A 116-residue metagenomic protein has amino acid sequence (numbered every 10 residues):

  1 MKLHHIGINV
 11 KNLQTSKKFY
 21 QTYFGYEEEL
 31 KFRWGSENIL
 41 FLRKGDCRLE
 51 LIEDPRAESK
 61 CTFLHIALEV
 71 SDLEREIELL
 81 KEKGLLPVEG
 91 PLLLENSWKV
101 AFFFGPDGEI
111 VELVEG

Functional and structural regions predicted by a protein language model:
M1-K2, E58-F63, L94-E95: Short glycine-enriched loop/turn motifs at secondary-structure junctions
M1-T15, L64-I66: N-terminal beta-strand motif that seeds the catalytic metal site of vicinal oxygen chelate
H4, E37-N38, L64, V88 (+1 more regions): Residue-level marker for the onset of beta-strands and adjacent loop->beta junctions in well-ordered domains
I8-R48: Core segments of cupin and vicinal oxygen chelate
N12-Q14, S71-E74: Helix N-cap motif at beta-to-alpha junctions
S16-F19, E76-L80: Hydrophobic side chains in well-ordered alpha-helices
F41, I77, K81-G116: Vicinal oxygen chelate
G45-L49, R56-A57, L73-R75: Short, charged/polar surface micro-motifs in flexible loops or helix N-caps
